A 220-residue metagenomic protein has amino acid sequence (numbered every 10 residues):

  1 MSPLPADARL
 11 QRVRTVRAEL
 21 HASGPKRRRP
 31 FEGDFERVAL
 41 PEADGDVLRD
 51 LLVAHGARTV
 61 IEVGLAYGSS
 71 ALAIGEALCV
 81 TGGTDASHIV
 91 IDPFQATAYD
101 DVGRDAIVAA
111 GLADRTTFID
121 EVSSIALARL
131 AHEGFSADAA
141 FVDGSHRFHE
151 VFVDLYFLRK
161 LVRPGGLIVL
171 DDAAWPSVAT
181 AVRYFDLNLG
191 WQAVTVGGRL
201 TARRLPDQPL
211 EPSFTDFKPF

Functional and structural regions predicted by a protein language model:
M1-L40: Rossmann-like AdoMet
E32-F220: S-adenosylmethionine/decaboxylated-SAM
